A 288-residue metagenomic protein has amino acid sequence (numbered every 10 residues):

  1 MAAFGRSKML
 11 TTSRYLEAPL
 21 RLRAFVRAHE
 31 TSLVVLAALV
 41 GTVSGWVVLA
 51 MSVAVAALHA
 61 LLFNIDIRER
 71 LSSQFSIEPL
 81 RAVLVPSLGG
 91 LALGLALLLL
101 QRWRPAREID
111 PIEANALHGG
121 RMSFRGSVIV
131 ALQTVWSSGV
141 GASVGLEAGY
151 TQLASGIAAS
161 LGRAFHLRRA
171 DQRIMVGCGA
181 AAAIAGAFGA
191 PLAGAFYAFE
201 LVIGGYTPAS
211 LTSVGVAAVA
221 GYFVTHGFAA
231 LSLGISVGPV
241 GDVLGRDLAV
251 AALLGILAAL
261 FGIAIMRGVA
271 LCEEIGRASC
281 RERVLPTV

Functional and structural regions predicted by a protein language model:
M1-R283: Alpha-helical transmembrane segments and immediately membrane-proximal extracytoplasmic
V284-V288: Hydrophobic alpha-helical segments, chiefly the membrane-spanning helices and signal/signal-anchor peptides
